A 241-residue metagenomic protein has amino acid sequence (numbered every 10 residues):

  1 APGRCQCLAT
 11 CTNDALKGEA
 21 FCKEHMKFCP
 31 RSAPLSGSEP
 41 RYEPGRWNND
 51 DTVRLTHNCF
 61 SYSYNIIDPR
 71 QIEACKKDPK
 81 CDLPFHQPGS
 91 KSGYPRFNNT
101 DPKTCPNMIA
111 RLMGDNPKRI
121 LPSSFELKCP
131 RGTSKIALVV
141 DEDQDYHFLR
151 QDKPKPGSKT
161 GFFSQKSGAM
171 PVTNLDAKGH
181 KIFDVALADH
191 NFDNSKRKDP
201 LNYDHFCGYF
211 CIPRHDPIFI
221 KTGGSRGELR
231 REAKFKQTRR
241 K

Functional and structural regions predicted by a protein language model:
A1-A33, S38: Intrinsically disordered, low-complexity regulatory regions of eukaryotic proteins
P2-Q6, K17, E24, R70 (+5 more regions): Disulfide-bonded cysteine motifs in exported proteins
A9-C11, A15, M26, P79 (+4 more regions): Extracellular/secretory pathway and lumenal proteins
K17-G18, D68-L83, G89-G93, D115-K118 (+3 more regions): Intrinsically disordered, low-complexity coil segments
P30-R119: Cysteine-nucleophile protease catalytic domains, especially the papain-like/related folds used in DUB/UBL proteases
R96-M170: ...with weaker cross-activation on analogous glycine-rich loops/strands in unrelated enzymes
P156-K241: Active-site or metal-binding loop neighborhoods of secreted/extracellular toxin and effector enzymes
